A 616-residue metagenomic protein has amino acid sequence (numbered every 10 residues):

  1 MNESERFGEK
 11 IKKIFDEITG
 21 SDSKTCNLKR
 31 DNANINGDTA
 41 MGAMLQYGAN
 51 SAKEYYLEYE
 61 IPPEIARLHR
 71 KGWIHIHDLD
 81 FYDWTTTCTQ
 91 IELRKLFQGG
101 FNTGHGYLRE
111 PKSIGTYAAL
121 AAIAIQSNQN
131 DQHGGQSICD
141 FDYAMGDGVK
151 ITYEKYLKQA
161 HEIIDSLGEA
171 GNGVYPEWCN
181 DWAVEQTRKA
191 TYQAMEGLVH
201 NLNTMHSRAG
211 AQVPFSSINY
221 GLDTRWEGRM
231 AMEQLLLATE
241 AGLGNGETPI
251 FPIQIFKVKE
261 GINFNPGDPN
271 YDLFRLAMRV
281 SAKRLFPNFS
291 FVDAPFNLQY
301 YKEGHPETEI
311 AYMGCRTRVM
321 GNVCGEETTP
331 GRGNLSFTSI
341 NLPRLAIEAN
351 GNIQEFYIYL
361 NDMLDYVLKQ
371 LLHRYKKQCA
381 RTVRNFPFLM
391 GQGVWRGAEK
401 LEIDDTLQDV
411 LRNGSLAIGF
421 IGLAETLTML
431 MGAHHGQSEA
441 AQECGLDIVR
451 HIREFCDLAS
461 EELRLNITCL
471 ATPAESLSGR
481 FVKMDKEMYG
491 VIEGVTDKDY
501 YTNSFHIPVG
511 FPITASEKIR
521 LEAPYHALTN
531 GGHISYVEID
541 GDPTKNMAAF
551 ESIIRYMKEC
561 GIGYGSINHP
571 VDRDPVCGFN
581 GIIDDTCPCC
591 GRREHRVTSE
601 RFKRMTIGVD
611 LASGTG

Functional and structural regions predicted by a protein language model:
E3-R412, A433-H434, S438-R604, G608-D610: Conserved catalytic cores of very large enzyme subunits
Y143, L416-M429, R450: Contiguous, well-ordered alpha-helical segments that form the cores/surfaces of helical PPI scaffolds
